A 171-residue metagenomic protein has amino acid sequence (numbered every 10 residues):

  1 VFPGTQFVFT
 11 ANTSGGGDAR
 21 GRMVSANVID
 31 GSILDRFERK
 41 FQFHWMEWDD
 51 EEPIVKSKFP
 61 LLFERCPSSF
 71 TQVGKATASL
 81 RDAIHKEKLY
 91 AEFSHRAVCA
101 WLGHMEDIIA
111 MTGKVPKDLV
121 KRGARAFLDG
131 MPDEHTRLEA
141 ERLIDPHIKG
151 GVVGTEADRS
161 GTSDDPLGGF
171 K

Functional and structural regions predicted by a protein language model:
V1-K171: C-terminal regulatory/interaction module of P-loop NTP-utilizing enzymes
